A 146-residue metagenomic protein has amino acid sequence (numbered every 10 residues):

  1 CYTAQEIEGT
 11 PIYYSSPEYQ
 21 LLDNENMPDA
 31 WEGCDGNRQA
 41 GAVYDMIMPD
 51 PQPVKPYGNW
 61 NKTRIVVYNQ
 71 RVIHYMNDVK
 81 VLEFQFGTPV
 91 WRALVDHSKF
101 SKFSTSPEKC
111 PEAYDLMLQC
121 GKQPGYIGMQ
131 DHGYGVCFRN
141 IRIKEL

Functional and structural regions predicted by a protein language model:
C1-L146: Carbohydrate-interacting regions of secretory-pathway proteins
